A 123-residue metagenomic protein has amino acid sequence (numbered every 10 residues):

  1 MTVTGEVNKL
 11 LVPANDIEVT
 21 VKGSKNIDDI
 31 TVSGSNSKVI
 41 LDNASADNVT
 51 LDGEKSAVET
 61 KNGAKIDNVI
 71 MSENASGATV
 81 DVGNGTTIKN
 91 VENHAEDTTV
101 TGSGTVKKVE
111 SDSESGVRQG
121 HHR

Functional and structural regions predicted by a protein language model:
M1-S72, S76-G85, K89-V91, E96-R123: Short, T/G/N/S-enriched strand-turn elements that build extracellular solenoid repeat scaffolds
